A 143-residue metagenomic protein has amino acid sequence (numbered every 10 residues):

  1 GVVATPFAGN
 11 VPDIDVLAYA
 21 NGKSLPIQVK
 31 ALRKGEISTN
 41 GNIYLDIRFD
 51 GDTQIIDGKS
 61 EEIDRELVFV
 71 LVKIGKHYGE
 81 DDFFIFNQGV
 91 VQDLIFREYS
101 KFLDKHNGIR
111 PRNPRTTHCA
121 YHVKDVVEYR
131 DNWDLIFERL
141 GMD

Functional and structural regions predicted by a protein language model:
G1-P12, L17-D143: Mixed-charge (Asp/Glu-Lys/Arg
